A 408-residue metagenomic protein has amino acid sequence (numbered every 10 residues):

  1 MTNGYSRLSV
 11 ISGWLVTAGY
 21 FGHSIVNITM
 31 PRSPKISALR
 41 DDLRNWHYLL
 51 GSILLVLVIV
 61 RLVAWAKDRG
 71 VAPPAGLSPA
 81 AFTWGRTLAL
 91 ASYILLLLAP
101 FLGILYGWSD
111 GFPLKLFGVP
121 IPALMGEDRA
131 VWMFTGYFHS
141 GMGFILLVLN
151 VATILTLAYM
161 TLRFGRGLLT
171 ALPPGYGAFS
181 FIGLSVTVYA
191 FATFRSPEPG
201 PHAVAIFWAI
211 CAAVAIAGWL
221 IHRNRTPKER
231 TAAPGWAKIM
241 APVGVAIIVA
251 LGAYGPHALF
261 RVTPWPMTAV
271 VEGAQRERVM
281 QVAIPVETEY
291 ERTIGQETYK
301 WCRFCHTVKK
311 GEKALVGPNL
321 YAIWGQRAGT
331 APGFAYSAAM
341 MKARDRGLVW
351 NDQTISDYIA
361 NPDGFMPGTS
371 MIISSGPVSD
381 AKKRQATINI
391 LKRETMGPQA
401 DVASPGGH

Functional and structural regions predicted by a protein language model:
M1-A246: Membrane-embedded alpha-helical bundles that constitute the cytochrome b-like, heme-associated redox core of multi-pass
D41-D42, T268-Y299, K310: Electrostatic cytochrome c docking/interface patches
V188-T193, V249, V271, T293-K300 (+2 more regions): Sequence context surrounding c-type heme c attachment/ligation sites in exported
N224-T226, G255-M267: Hydrophobic single-pass membrane-insertion segments
A241-H257: Hydrophobic membrane-insertion alpha-helices, especially the h-region of bacterial N-terminal signal peptides
A253-L259, N351-P405: C-terminal capping alpha-helices of c-type cytochrome domains
G295, Y299-K309, M371, T387-I390: The canonical Cys-X-X-Cys-His
K310-W350, I373-S375: Gly/Gly-Pro-rich "capping" loops immediately C-terminal to redox-active cysteine motifs in periplasmic/lumenal
